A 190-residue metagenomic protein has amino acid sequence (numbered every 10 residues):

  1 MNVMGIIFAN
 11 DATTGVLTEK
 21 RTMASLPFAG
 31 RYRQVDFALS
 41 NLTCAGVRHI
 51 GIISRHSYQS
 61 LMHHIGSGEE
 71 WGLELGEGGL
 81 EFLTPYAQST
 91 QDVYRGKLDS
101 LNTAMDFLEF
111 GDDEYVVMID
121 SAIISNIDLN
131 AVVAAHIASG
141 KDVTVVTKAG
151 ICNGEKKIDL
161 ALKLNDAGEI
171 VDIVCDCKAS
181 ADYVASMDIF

Functional and structural regions predicted by a protein language model:
M1-F190: Unchanged
